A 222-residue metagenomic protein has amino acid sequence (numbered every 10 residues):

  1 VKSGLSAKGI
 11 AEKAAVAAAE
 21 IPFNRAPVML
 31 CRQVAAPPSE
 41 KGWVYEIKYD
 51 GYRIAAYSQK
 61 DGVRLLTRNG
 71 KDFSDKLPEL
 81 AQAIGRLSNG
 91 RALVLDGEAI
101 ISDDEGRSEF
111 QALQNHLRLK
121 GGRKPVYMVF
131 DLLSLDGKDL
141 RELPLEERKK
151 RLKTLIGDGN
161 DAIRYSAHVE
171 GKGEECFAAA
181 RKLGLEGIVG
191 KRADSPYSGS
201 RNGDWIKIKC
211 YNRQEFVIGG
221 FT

Functional and structural regions predicted by a protein language model:
V1-T222: Catalytic cores of nucleic-acid ligases and guanylyltransferases
